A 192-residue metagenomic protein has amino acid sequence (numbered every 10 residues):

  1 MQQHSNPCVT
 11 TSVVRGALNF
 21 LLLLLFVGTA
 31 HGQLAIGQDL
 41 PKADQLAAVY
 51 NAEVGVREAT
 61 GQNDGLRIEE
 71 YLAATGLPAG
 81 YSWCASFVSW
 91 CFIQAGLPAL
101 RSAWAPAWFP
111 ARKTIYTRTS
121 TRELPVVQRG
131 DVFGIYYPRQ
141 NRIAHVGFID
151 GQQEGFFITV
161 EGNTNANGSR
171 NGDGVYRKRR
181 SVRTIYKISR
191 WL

Functional and structural regions predicted by a protein language model:
M1-V14: N-terminal secretory signal peptides that target proteins for export/translocation
V9, G16, T121-L124: Low-complexity, intrinsically disordered segments with a bias for serine/threonine
A17-T29: Bacterial N-terminal signal peptides
Q33-L97, L192: N-terminal capping segments
K42-A48, L77, L97-S169: ...with weaker cross-activation on analogous glycine-rich loops/strands in unrelated enzymes
I68, W108, V175: Short clusters of hydrophobic/aromatic residues that line enzyme substrate/ligand-binding pockets
E154-L192: Active-site signature of cysteine proteases
